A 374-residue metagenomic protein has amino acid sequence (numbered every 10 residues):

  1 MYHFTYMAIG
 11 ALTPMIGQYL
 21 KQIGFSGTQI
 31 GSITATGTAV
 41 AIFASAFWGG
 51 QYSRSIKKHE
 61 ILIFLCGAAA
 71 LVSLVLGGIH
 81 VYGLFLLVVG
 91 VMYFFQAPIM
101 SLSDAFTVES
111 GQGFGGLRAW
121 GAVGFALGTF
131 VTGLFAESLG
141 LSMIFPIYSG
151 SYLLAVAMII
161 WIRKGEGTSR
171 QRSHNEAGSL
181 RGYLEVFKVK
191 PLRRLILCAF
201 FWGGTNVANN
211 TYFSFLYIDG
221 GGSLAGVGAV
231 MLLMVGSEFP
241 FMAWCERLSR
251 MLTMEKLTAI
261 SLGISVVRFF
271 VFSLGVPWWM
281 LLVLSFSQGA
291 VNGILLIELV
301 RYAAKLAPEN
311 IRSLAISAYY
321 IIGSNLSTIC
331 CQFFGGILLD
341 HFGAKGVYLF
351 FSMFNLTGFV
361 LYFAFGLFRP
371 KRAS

Functional and structural regions predicted by a protein language model:
M1-T38, P191-V230: Helix-loop boundary and gating motifs at the non-cytosolic
H3, V72, Y82-M100, F200 (+1 more regions): Hydrophobic core of transmembrane alpha-helices in multi-pass small-molecule transporters, especially MFS/SLC-type
F43-K57, A136, P240-T253, L339-D340: Helix-to-loop junctions at the C-terminal end of transmembrane segments in multipass secondary transporters
E60-L74, K256-V271: Structural signature of the two symmetry-related core transmembrane helices
V88-G121: Cytoplasmic helix-loop-helix junction between adjacent transmembrane helices in 12-TM secondary transporters
I144-W161, V347-G366: Symmetry-related core transmembrane helices of the 12-TM Major Facilitator Superfamily/SLC fold
I162-L197: Juxtamembrane intracellular "pre-TM" segments in multi-pass secondary transporters
S313-H341: A late C-terminal transmembrane helix in Major Facilitator Superfamily
